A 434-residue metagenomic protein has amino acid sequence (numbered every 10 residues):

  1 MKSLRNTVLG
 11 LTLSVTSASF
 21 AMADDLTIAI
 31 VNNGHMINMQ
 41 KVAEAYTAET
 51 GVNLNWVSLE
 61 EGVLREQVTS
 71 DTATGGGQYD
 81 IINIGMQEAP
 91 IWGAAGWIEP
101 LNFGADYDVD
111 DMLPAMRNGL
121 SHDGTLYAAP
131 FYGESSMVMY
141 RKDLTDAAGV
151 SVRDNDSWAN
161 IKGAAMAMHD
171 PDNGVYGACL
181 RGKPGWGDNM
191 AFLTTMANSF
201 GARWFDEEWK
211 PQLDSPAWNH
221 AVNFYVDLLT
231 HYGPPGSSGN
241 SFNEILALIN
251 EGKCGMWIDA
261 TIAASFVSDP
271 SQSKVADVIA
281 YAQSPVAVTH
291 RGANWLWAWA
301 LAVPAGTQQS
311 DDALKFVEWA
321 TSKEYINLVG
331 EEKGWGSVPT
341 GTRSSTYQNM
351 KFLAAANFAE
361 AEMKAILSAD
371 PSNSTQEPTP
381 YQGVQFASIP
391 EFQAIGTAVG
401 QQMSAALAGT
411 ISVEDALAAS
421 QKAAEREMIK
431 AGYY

Functional and structural regions predicted by a protein language model:
D25-T27, A45-A115, S121, Y127 (+5 more regions): Extracytoplasmic "Venus flytrap"/periplasmic binding protein-like
A48, D146, D370-Y434: Conserved C-terminal helix/tail region of periplasmic/extracytoplasmic solute-binding proteins
S70, Q78-D80, D108-L144, Y176 (+3 more regions): A structural signal for short loop-to-beta-strand junctions that line the ligand-binding cleft of periplasmic/secreted
G85-S135, N160-K162, G177, N189-F192 (+2 more regions): Hinge/lid segment of periplasmic solute-binding proteins
N102-P114, G182-G185, F200-H220, D269-K274 (+4 more regions): Short, solvent-exposed loop/beta-turn-alpha elements that line the ligand-binding surface or hinge of extracytoplasmic
Y127-F131, S136, N160-P211, C254: Extracytoplasmic/periplasmic solute-binding protein
A164-A167, E208-G239, A280-S284: Glycine-centered hinge/linker elements that transmit conformational signals in sensory and ligand-binding systems
I262-V275, A287-T397: C-terminal lobe and pocket-closing loops of periplasmic/extracytoplasmic Venus-flytrap solute-binding proteins
